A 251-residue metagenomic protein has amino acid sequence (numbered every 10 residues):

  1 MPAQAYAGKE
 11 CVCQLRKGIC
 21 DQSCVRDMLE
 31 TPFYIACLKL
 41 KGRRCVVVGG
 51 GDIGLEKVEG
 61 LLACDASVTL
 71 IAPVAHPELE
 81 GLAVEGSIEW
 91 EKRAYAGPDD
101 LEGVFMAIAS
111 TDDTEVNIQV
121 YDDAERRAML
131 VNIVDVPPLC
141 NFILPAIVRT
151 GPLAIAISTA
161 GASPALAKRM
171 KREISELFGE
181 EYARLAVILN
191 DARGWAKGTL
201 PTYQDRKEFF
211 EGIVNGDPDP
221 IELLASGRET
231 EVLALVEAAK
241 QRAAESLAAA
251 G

Functional and structural regions predicted by a protein language model:
C11-L15, I19-V74, L79-L82: Hydrophobic, well-ordered beta-alpha structural blocks that scaffold small-molecule cofactor pockets
R44, F105-M106: Structural motif
D52-I53, T114-E115, G161: Residue-level detector of alpha-helix initiation sites
S87-E89: Short, conserved active-site loop motifs that form the nucleotide-linked donor/cofactor pocket
R93-G97: Conserved SAM/SAH-binding loop
M106-D112, N117-L144: ADP-ribose/adenylate-binding Rossmann-like module
D112, I133-A183: E1/E1-like adenylate-forming module used to activate ubiquitin-like modifiers and sulfur-carrier proteins
G161-G251: An accessory alpha-helical subdomain
